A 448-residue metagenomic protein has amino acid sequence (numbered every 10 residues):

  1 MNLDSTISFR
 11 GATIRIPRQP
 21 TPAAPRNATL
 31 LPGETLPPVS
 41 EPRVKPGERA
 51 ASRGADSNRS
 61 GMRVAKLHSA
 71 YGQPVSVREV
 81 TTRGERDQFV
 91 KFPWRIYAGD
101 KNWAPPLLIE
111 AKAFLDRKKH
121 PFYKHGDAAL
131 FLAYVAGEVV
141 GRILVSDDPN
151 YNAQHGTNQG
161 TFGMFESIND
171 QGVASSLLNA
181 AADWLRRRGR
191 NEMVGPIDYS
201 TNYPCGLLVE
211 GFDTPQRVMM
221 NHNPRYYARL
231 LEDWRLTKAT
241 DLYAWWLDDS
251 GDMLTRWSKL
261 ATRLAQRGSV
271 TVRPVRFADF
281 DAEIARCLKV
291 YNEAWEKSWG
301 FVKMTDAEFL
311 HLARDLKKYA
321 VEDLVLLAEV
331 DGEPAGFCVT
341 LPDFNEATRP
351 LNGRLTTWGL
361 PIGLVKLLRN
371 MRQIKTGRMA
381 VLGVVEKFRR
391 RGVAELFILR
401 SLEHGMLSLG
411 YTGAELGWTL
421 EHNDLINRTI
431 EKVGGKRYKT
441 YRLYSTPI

Functional and structural regions predicted by a protein language model:
M1-T21, L31-G33, P37-P42, S52-N102: Generic start-of-chain signal for non-secretory N-termini
N2-P17, R49-S69, A174-T271, R442-I448: Acyl-donor-binding surface of acyltransferase catalytic domains
S76-Q88, V272-R286: A short beta-loop-alpha structural element at the N-terminal edge of CoA-dependent acyl/N-acetyltransferase catalytic
R86, P149-N152, T201-Y203, D252 (+5 more regions): Flexible loop/turn segments at secondary-structure boundaries
P93-A136, I143-A153, P274, D279-L382: A conserved beta-strand-loop-helix scaffold within acyl/acetyltransferase catalytic domains
N152-R235, T240, N352-V433: Acyl-donor binding region in acyl/amide transferases
